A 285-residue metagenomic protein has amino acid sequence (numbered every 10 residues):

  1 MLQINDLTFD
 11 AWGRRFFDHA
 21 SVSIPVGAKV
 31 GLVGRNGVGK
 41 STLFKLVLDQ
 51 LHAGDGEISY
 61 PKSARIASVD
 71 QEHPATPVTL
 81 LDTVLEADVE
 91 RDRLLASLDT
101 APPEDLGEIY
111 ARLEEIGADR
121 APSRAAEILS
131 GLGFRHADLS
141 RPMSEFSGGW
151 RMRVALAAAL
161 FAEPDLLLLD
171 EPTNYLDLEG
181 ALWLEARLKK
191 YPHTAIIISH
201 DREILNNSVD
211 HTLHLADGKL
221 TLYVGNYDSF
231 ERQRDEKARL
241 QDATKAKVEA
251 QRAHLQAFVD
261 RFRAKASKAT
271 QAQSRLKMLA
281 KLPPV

Functional and structural regions predicted by a protein language model:
M1-A246: ABC ATP-binding cassette signature C-motif
Q233-F258, F262-V285: Intracellular alpha-helical coupling/juxtamembrane segments of multi-pass membrane proteins
